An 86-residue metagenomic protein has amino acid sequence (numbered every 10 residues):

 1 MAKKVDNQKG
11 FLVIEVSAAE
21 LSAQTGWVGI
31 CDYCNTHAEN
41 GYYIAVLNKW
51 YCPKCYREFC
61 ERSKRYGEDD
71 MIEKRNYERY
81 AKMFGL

Functional and structural regions predicted by a protein language model:
M1-T25, E61-L86: Short, intrinsically disordered terminal segments enriched in charged and Pro/Gly residues
Q24-I30, N48: Short metal-coordination and nucleic-acid-contact micro-motifs, chiefly zinc-binding Cys/His arrays
G29, A38-G41: Small side chains
C31-C34, I44, C52-C55: Short cysteine-rich clusters marking metal-coordination/redox-active sites
A38-E39, Y51, F59: Cys/His-rich microdomains that often coordinate metals
G41-A45, R62-R65: Short Cys/His-rich "knuckle" micro-motifs
L47-Y51, D69-I72: Flexible domain-boundary/linker segments
